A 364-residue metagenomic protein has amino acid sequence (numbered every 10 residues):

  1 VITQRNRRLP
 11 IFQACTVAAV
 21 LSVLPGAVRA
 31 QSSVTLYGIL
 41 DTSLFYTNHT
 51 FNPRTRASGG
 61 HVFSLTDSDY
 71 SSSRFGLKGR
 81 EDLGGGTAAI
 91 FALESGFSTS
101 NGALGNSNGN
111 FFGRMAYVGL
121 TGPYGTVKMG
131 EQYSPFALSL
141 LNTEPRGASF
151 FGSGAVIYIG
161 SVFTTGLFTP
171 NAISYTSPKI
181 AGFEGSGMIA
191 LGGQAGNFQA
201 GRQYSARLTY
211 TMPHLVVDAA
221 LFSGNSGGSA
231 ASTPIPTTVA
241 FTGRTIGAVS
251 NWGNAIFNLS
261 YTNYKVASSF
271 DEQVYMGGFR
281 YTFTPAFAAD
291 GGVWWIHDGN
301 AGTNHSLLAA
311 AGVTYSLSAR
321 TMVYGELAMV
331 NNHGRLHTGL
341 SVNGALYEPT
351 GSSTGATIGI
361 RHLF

Functional and structural regions predicted by a protein language model:
I2-C15: Bacterial N-terminal signal peptides that target proteins for export
L24-A27: N-terminal signal peptide c-region/cleavage motif recognized by signal peptidases
Q31-T47, V62-L191, A200-R202, T209-P213: Outer membrane beta-barrel
V34-T42, G85, A89-L93, V127 (+9 more regions): Transmembrane beta-strands of outer-membrane beta-barrel proteins
T47-F51, S100-L104, L138-L141, G185 (+5 more regions): Outer-membrane beta-barrel proteins
A57-D69, N106-N110, F163-T164, A195-R202 (+4 more regions): Replace "Gram-negative outer membrane beta-barrel proteins" with "bacterial and organellar outer membrane beta-barrel
Y204-S316, E326-V330: Detector for outer-membrane/organellar transmembrane beta-barrel domains, recognizing the amphipathic beta-strand
L317, E348-F364: Outer-membrane beta-barrel "beta-signal"
